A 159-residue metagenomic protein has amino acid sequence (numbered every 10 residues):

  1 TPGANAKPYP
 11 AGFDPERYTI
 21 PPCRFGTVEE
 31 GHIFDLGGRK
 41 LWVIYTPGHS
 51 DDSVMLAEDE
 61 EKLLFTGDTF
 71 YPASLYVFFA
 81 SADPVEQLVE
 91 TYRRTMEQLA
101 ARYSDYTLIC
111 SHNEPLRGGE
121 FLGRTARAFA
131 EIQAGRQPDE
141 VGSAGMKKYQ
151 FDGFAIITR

Functional and structural regions predicted by a protein language model:
T1-D35, R127-P138: Active-site HxH/HxHxD metal-binding segment of metal-dependent hydrolases
K7-P10, D14-R17, P21-C23, G38-R39 (+4 more regions): Mixed-charge, polar/low-complexity N-terminal
E16-R17, E86, E90, R94 (+4 more regions): Polar/charged alpha-helical tracts
T19-R24, H32, G48, M96-E97 (+2 more regions): Mature, folded catalytic cores of secreted/periplasmic enzymes
L36, G118-E120, R159: Short, solvent-exposed polar/charged micro-motifs at secondary-structure junctions
K40-R124: Metallo-beta-lactamase
Y103-Y106, R136-E140: Short secondary-structure junctions and interdomain/linker hinges
E140-R159: C-terminal regulatory/interaction regions
